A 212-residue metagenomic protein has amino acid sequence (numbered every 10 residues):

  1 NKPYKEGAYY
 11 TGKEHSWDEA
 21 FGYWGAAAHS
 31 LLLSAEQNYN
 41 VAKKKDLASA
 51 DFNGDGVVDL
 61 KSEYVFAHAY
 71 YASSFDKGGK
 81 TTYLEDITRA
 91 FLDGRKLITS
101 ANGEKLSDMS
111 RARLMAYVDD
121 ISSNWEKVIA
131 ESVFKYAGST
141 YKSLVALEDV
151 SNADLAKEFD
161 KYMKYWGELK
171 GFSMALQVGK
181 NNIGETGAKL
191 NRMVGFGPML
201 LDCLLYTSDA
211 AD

Functional and structural regions predicted by a protein language model:
N1-S208, D212: Mature extracytoplasmic or organellar-lumen-exposed domains after removal of signal/transit peptides
